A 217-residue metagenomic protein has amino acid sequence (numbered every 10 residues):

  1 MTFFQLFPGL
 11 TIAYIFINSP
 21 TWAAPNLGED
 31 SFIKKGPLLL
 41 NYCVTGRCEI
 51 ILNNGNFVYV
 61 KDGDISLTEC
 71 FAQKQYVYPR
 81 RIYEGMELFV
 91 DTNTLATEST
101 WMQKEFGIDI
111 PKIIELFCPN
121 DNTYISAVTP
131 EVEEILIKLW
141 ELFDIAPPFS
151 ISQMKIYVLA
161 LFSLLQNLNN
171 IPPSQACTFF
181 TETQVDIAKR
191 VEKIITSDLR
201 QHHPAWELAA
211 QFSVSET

Functional and structural regions predicted by a protein language model:
M1-E84: N-terminal functional module of multi-domain proteins
I51-Q184, A188, A205, A210-F212 (+1 more regions): Alpha-helical bundle regulatory/interaction domains
L164, I194-S197: Short amphipathic alpha-helical elements of helix-turn-helix/winged-helix folds
D198-H203: Short helix/strand-capping hinge loops at secondary-structure junctions that flank key functional elements
